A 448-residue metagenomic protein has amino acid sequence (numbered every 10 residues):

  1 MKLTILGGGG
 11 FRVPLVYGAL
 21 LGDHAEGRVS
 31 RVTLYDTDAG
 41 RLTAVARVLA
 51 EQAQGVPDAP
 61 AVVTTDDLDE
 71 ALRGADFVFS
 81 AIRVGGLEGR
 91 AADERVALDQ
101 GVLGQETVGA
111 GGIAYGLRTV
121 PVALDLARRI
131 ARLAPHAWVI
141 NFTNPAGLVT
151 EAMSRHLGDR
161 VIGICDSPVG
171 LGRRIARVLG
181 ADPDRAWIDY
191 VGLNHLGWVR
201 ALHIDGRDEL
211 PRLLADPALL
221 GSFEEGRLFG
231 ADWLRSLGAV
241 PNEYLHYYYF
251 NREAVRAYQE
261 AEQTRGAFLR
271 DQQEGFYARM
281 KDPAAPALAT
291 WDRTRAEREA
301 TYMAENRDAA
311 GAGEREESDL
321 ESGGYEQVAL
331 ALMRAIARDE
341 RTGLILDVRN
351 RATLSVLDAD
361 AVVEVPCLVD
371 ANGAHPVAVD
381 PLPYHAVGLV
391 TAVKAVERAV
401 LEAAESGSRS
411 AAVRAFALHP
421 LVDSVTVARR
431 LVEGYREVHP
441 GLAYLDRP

Functional and structural regions predicted by a protein language model:
K2-R28, V32: N-terminal Rossmann-like dinucleotide-binding module
H24-G27, Q52-D58, L157, L179-A181: Short helix-capping segments at alpha-helix termini
G27-A50: NAD(P)-binding Rossmann-fold cofactor-contacting core
A61-G74: Short acidic low-complexity segments
R73, F79-S80, N141: Redox-cofactor binding/interface segments in oxidoreductases and associated redox assembly factors
V84, E88-R155: Rossmann-fold NAD(P)-binding glycine/threonine-rich loop
L126-D208: Internal, well-ordered domain-core segments that constitute the primary functional module of diverse proteins
D184-P448: Long, compositionally biased stretches enriched for glycine and/or charged residues
